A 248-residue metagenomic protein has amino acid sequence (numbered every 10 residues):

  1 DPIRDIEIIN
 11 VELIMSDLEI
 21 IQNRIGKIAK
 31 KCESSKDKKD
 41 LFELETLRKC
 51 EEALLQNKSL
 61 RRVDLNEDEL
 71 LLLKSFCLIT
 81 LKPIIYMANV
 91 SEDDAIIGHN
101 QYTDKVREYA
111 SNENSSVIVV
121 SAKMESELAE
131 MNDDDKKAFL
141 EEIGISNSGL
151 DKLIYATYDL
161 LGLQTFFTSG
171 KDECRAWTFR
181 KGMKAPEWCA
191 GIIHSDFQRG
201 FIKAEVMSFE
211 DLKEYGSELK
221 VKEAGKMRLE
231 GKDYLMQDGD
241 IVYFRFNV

Functional and structural regions predicted by a protein language model:
D1-I14: Conserved P-loop NTPase nucleotide-binding/switch module
Q22, K27-Q237, V242-V248: C-terminal-of-GTPase-core extension/linker across diverse P-loop GTPases
